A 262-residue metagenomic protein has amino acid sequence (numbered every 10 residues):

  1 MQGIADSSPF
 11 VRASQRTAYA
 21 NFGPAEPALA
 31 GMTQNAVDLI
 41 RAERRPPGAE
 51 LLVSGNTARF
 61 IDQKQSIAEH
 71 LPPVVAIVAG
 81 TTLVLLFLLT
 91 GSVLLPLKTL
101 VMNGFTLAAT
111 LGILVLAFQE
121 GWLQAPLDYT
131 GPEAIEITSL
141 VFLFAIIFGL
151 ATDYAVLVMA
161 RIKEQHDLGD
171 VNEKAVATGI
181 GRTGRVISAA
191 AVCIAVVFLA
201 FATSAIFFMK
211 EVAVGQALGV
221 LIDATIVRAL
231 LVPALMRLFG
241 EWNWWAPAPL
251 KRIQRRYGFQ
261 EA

Functional and structural regions predicted by a protein language model:
M1-E120, I135, F208: Structured non-transmembrane domains adjacent to transmembrane bundles in polytopic membrane proteins
A20, Q63, L100, D153-V156 (+3 more regions): Residue-level signature of catalytic and energy-coupling elements of molecular machines, predominantly ATP/GTP-dependent
T81, L85-L86, E164, G184-E241 (+1 more regions): Hydrophobic, glycine/alanine-rich multi-pass transmembrane helices and their short helix-loop junctions in large
S92-V101, E120-L143, T203-L218: Membrane-water interface of transmembrane alpha-helices in multipass transporters/channels
A145-Q165, I187: Short helical (or helix-break) motifs at transmembrane helix termini and adjacent helical loops in multi-pass membrane
H166-S188: Helix-loop junctions and hydrophobic alpha-helical segments within the transmembrane domains of large membrane
A234-A262: Interfacial helix-loop-helix hairpins and adjacent transmembrane helices of multi-pass alpha-helical membrane proteins
